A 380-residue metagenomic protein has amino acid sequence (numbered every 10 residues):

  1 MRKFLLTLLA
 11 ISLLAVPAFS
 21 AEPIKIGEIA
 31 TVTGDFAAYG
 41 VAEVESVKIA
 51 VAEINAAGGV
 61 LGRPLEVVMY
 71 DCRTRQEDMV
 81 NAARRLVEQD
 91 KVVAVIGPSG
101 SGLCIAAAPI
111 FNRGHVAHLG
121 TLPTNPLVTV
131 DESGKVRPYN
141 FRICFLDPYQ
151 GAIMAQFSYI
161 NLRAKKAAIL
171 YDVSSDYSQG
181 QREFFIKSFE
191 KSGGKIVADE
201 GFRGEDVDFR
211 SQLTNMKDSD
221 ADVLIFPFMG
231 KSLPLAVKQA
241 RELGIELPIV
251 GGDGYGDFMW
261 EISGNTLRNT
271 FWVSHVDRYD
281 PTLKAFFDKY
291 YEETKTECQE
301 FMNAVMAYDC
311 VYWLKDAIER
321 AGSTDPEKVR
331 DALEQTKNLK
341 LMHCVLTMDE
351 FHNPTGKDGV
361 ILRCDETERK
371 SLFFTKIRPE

Functional and structural regions predicted by a protein language model:
M1-F4: Positively charged n-region of N-terminal signal peptides that target proteins for export
T7-V16: Bacterial N-terminal signal peptides
A21-I24, V44-V67, E190-K195: Signal peptide-proximal N-terminal region of secreted/periplasmic/extracellular or secretory-lumen proteins
G27-K48, Y70-E77, S99-G100, L170-Q179 (+1 more regions): Extracytoplasmic "Venus flytrap"
A38-E45, A57-V130, F202-F209, K231-P234 (+1 more regions): Beta-alpha junction/loop-to-helix N-cap segments that form part of ligand/metal-binding clefts
V92-A198, E246-W272: Extracytoplasmic ligand/sensor domains, especially the bilobed periplasmic-binding protein
V237-Y308, E319, D365-P379: Extracellular/periplasmic periplasmic-binding protein-like sensory domains
Y290-V305, K315-F373: Segments of small-molecule ligand-sensing domains
